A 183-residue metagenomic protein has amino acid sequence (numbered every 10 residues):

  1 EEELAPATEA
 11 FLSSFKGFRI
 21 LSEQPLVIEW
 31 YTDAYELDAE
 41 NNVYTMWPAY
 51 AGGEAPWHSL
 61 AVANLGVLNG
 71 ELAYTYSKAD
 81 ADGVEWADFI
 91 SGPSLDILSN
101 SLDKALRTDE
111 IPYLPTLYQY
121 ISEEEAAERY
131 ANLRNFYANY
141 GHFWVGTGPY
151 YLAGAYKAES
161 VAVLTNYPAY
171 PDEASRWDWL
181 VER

Functional and structural regions predicted by a protein language model:
E2-E125, T147-P149, Y156-V161, T165: Surface-exposed binding/hinge segments that line and control ligand-binding clefts or catalytic entry sites
A55-P56, R176-D178: Glycine-rich loops and low-complexity Gly/Arg-rich segments that provide flexible linkers or classic glycine-based
Q119, E124-N132, D178: Polar/charged alpha-helical tracts
Y130-W177, R183: C-terminal substrate/ligand-recognition segments
